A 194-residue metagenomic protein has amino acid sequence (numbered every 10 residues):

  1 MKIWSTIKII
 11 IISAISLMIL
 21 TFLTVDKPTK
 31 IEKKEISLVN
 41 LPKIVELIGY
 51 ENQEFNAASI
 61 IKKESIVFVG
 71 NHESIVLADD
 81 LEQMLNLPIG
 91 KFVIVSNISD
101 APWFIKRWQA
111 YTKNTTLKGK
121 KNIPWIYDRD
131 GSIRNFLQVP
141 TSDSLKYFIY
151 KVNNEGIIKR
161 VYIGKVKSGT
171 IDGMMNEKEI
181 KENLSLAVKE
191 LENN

Functional and structural regions predicted by a protein language model:
M1-I10, L186-N194: Short, Lys/Arg-enriched, disordered terminal segments
T6-V25: Hydrophobic membrane-insertion alpha-helices, especially the h-region of bacterial N-terminal signal peptides
L20-I61, I75-D79: N-terminal "domain-start" segment that seeds a small globular fold
K63-G119: Structural microenvironment flanking redox-active thiols in thiol-disulfide oxidoreductases
V69-H72, V95-I98, D128-R129, N153 (+1 more regions): Active-site-proximal beta-strand/loop segments in catalytic clefts of secreted hydrolases
V76-L77, P102-F104, I133-L137, K159-R160: Extracytoplasmic/secreted cell-surface and envelope-processing proteins
P88-G90, S144-N194: Thiol-/selenol-based redox modules, centered on thioredoxin-like and closely related oxidoreductase domains
R107-K146: Short, internal strand/loop/helix patches that form the active-site neighborhood or redox-interaction surface
